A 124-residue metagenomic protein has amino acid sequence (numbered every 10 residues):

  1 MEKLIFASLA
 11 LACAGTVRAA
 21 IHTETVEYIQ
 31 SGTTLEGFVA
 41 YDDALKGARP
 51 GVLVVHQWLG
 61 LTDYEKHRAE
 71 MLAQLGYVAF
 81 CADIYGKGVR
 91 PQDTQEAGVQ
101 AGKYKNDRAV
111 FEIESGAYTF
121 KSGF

Functional and structural regions predicted by a protein language model:
L4-C13: Sec-dependent N-terminal signal peptides
G15-A19: Sec/Tat signal peptide C-region and signal peptidase I cleavage site
I21-T23: Short beta-strand-initiation
T25-G123: Serine-hydrolase catalytic machinery in alpha/beta-hydrolase-like enzymes
